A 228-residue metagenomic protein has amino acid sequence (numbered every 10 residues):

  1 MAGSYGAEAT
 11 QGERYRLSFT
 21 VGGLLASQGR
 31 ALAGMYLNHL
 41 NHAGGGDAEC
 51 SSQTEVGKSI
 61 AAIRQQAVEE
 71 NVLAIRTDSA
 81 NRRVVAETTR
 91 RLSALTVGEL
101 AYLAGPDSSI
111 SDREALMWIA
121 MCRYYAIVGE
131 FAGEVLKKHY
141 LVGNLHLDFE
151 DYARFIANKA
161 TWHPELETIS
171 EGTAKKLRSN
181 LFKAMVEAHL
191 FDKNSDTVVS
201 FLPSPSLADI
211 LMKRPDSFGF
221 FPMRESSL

Functional and structural regions predicted by a protein language model:
M1-A115: Eukaryotic partner-binding/assembly regions in large regulatory complexes
L25, A74-N81, Y125, G129 (+2 more regions): Alpha-helix N-cap/helix-initiation sites
L32, L116-I119, R123-L145: Positively charged, polyanion-binding regions of nucleic-acid-associated proteins
G44-G45, V97-A101, G129, Y140-L145 (+1 more regions): Short, solvent-exposed secondary-structure capping/transition elements
R91-A94, G98, E134, K138 (+4 more regions): Amphipathic alpha-helical interaction surfaces
D148-P164: DNA-recognition alpha helix
L166-L228: Accessory, usually C-terminal, subdomains that scaffold auxiliary metal cofactors
